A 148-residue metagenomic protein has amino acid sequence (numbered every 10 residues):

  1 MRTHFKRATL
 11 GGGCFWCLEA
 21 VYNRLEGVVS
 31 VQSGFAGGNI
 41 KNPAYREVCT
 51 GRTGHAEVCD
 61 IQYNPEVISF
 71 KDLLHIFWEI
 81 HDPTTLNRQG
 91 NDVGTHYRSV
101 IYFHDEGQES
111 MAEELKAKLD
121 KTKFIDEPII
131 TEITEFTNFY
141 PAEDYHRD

Functional and structural regions predicted by a protein language model:
M1-D148: Flexible coil/turn and secondary-structure edge motifs
